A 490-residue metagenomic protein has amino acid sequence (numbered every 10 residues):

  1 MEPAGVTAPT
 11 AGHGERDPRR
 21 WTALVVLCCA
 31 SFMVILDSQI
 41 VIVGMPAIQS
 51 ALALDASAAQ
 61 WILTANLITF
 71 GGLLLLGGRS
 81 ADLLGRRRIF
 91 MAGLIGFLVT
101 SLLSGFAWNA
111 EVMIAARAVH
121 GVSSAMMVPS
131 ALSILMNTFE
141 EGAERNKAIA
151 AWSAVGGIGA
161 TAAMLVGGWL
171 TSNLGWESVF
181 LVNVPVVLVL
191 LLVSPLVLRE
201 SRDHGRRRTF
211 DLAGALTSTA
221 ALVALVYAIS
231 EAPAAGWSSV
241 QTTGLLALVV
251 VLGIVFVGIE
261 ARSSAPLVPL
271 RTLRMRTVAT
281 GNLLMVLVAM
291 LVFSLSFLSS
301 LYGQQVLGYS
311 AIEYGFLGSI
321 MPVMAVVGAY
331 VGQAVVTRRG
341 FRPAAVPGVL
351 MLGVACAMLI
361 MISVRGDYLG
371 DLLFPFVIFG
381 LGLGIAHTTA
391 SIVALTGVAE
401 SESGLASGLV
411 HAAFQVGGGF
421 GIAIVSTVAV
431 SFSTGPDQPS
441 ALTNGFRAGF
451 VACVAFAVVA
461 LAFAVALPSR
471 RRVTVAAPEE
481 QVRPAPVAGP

Functional and structural regions predicted by a protein language model:
M1-R19, H204-R207, L467-P490: Intrinsic disorder in cytosolic terminal tails and internal cytosolic loops of multi-pass membrane transporters
E2-L196, G332, R339, P343-V346 (+4 more regions): Transmembrane-helix bundle of Major Facilitator Superfamily
G12-G14, V189-T219, A261-A279, T337-R338 (+2 more regions): Flexible interhelical linker loops that connect adjacent transmembrane helices in multi-pass membrane transporters
R20-V43, V240-L252, G258-P436, A441-T474 (+1 more regions): 12-transmembrane solute porter fold
S57, D82-L83, G105-W108, G168-E177 (+7 more regions): Membrane-helix boundary and inter-helical linker elements of multi-pass secondary transporters
S57-W61, E111-V119, G175-V182, T209-D211 (+3 more regions): Interfacial loop-to-helix junctions that mark the boundaries of transmembrane helices in multi-pass membrane
L132, V184-D203, T219-E231, L248-S263 (+1 more regions): C-terminal membrane-cytosol helix-exit motif in multi-pass small-molecule transporters
E140-G142, R199-G205, I229-T243: Alpha-helical transmembrane bundle and helix-membrane interface signal in multi-pass integral membrane proteins
